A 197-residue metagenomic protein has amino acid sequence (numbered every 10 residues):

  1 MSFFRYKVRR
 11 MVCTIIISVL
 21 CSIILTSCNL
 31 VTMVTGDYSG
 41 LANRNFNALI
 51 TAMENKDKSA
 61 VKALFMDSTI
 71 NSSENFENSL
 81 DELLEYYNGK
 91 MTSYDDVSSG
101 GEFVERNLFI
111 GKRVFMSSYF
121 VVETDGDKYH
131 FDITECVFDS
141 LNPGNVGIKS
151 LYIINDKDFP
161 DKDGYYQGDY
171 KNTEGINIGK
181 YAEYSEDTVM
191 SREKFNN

Functional and structural regions predicted by a protein language model:
M1-T26: Sec-dependent bacterial lipoprotein signal peptides
S2, S73-L84, M91, Y129-T134 (+1 more regions): Generic hydrophobic, helix-prone segments enriched in Leu/Val/Ile
R5, T35-A42, E54, S72-L80 (+4 more regions): Intrinsic-disorder-associated interaction segments
T26-T51: Short, low-complexity N-terminal intrinsically disordered segments enriched in polar/charged residues
N29, K62-V121: Short solvent-exposed beta->alpha transition segments
R44, A48-A60, L64: Short helix-adjacent coil turns
G101-N197: Exposed beta-sheet edge and beta->alpha loop/turn motif
